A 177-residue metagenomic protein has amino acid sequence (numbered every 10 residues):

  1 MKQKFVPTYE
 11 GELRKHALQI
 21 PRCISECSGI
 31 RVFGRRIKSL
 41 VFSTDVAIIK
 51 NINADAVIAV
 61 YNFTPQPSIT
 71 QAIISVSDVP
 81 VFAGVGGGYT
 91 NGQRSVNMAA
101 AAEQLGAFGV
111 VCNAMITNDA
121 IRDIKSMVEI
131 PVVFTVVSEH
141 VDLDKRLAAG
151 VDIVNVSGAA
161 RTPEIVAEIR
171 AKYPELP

Functional and structural regions predicted by a protein language model:
M1-A83, G87-L176: Alpha/beta enzyme core
